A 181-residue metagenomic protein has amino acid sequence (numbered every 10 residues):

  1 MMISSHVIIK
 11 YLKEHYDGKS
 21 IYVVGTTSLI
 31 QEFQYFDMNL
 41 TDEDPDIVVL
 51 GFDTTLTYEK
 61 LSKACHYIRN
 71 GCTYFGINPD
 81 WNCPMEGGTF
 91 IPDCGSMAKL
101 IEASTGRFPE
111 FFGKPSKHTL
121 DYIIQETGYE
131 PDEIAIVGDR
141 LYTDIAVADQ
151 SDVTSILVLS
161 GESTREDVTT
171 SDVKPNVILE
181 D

Functional and structural regions predicted by a protein language model:
H6-D181: Asp-based, Mg2+/Mn2+-dependent phosphohydrolase catalytic module
